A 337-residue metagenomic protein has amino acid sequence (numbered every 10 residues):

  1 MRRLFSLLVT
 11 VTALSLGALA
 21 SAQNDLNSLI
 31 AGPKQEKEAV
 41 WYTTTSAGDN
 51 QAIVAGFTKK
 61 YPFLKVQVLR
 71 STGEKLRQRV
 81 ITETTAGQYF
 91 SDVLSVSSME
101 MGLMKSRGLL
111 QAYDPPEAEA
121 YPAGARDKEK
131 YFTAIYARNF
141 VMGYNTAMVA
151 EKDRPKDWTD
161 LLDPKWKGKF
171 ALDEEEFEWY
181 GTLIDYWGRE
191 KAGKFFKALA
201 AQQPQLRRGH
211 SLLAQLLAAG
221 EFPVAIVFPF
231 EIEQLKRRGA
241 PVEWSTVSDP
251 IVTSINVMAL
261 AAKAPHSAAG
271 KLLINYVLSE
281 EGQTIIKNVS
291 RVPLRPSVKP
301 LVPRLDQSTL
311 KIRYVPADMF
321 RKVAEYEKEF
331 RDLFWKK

Functional and structural regions predicted by a protein language model:
S6-G17: Bacterial N-terminal signal peptides
N27, Y42-A55, V66-T84, Q88-E221: Extracytoplasmic ligand-binding site segments that recognize negatively charged/polar headgroups
I53, K191, F195-A198, N256 (+2 more regions): Short amphipathic alpha-helical coupling segments at ligand-binding clamshell hinges and other catalytic/signaling
M99-L103, P223-P241: A ligand-binding cleft/hinge motif common to bilobed small-molecule-binding domains
A123, A137-F140, F196-A200, Q205-R207 (+2 more regions): Periplasmic-binding protein-like
V141-M148, I184-Y186, S254-H266, I285-I286: A bilobed periplasmic-binding-protein/Venus flytrap-type ligand-binding module shared by bacterial periplasmic
W166-E175, V277-P300: Periplasmic-binding protein-like
V302-K337: Extracellular/periplasmic bilobal clamshell ligand-binding domains
